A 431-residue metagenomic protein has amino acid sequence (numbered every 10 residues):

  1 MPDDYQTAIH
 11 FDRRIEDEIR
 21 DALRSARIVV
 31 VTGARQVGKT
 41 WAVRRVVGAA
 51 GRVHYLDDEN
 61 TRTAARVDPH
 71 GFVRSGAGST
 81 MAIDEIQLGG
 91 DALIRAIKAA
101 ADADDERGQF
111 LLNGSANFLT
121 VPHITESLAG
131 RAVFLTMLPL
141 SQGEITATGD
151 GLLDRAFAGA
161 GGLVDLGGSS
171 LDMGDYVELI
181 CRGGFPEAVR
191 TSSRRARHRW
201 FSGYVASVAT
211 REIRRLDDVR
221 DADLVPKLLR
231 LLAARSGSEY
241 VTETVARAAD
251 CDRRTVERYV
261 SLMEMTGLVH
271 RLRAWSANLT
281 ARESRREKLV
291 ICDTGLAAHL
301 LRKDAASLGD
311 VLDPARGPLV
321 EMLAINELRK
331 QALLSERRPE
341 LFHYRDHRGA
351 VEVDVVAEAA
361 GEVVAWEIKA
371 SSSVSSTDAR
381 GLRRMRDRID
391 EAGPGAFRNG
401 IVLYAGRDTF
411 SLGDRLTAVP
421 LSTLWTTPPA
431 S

Functional and structural regions predicted by a protein language model:
M1-D17, D21-R24, I28-V30, A34 (+6 more regions): A cross-kingdom feature that marks ATP-driven nucleic-acid transaction machinery
P2-Y5, Q142-G143, A147-N326, L333-L334 (+1 more regions): Interdomain hinge/linker elements that couple catalytic modules in large macromolecular machines
N60-R62, L88-G90, L119-T120: Catalytic P-loop NTPase motifs of RecA-like helicase/translocase cores
T61-A77: Conserved phosphate-binding/catalytic loops and adjacent sensor/switch elements of nucleotide-binding enzymes, spanning
G76-A92: Conserved P-loop NTPase "ATPase switch" module shared by AAA+ and STAND
I94-L112, A116, T125-S127: Conserved catalytic/switch belt of AAA+ P-loop NTPases
N113-F118, H123, L138-L140, L403-R407: A short beta-strand-to-loop transition that corresponds to the Sensor-1 phosphate-sensing loop of AAA+ P-loop ATPases
F118-F134, T146-G151: Short regulatory helix/loop adjacent to the ATP-binding pocket of P-loop NTPases
